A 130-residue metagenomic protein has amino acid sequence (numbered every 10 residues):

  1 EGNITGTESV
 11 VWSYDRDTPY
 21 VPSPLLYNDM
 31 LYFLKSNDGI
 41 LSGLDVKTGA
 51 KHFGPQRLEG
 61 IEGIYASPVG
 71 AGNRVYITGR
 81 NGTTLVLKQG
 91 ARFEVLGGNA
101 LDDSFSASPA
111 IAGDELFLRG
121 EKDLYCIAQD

Functional and structural regions predicted by a protein language model:
E1-D130: Noncatalytic, solvent-exposed loop/strand surfaces of beta-propeller-type extracellular/periplasmic domains
